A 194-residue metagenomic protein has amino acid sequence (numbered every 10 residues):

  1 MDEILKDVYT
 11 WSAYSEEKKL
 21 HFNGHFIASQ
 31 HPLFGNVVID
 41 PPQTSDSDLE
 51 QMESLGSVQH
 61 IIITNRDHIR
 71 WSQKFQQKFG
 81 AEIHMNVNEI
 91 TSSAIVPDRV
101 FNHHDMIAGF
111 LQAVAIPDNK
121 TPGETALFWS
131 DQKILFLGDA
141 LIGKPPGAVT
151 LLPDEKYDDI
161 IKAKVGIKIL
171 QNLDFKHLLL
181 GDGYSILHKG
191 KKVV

Functional and structural regions predicted by a protein language model:
M1, T10, G24-F26, V38 (+1 more regions): Conserved hydrophobic/aromatic beta-strand scaffold that supports enzyme active sites
M1-W11, S45, T91: Long, non-catalytic terminal segments
I4, K74-G123, S130-D131, Y157-F175: Metallo-beta-lactamase
K6, S15-E16, L33-V38, D118-V194: Metallo-beta-lactamase
E16-H60: Pre-active-site segment of Zn-dependent metallo-hydrolases
L20, S45-D48, H68, K120 (+1 more regions): Amphipathic coiled-coil/heptad-repeat helices and related helical stalk/stem segments that mediate oligomerization
Q43-N88, H177: Active-site metal-binding motif and surrounding structural segment of the metallo-beta-lactamase
D48-E50, W71-Q73, A94-I95, P146-G147 (+1 more regions): Short glycine-/acidic-enriched loop or helix-start segments at secondary-structure transitions that form or flank
